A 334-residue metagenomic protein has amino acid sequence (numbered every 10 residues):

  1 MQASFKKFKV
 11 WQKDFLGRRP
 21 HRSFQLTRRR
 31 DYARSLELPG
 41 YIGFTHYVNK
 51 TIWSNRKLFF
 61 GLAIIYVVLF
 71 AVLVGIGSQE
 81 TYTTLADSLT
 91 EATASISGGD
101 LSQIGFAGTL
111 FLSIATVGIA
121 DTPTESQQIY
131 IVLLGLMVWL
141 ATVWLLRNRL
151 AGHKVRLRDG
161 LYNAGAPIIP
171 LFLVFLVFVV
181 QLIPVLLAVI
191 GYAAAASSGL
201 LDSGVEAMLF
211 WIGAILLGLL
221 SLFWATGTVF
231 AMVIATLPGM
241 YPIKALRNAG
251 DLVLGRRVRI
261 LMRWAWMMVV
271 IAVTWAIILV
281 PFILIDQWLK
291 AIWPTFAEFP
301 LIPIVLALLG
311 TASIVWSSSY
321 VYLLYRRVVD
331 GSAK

Functional and structural regions predicted by a protein language model:
M1-Y41, Y47, V68, T81-V117 (+4 more regions): Juxtamembrane transition segments at transmembrane-helix termini in multipass membrane proteins
L38, I42-R56, R158: Cytosolic juxtamembrane amphipathic/interface segments immediately preceding and feeding into a transmembrane helix
N49-I65, I168-L173, L254-A265: Membrane-interface helix starts
I119-V132, R158-L182, E206-G218: Alpha-helical membrane-spanning segments of integral membrane proteins, especially the hydrophobic core of TM bundles
M137-A166: Hydrophobic transmembrane alpha-helix segments characteristic of membrane transport and insertion machinery
L157-I168, L246, G250-V253, R257: Membrane-interface segments at loop-to-transmembrane junctions
I168-L200, L216-V229, W266, V270: Hydrophobic alpha-helical segments embedded in or immediately adjacent to the lipid bilayer of multipass inner-membrane
G191-I215, I283-L301: Membrane-interfacial helix-loop-helix connectors in multipass membrane proteins
